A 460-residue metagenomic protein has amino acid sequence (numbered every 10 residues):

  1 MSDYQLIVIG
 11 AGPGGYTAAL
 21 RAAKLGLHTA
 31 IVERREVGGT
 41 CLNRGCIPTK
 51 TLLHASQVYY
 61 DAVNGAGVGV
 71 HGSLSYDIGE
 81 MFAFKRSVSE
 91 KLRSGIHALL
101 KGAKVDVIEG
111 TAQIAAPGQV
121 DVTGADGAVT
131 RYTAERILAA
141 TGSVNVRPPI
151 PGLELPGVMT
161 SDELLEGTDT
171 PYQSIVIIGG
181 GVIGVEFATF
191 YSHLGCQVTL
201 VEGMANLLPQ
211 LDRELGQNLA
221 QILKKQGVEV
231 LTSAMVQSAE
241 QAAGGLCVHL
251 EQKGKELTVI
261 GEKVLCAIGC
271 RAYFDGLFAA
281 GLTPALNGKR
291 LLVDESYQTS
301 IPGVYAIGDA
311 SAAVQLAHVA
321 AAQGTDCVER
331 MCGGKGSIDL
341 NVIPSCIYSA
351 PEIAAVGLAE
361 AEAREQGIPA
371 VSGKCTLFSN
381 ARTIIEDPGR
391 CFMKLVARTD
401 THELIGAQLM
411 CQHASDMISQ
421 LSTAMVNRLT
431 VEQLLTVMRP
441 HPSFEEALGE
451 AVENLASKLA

Functional and structural regions predicted by a protein language model:
M1-G12, Y172-G181: Beta1/beta-strand and adjacent pyrophosphate-binding region of the FAD-binding site in flavoprotein oxidoreductases
S2-Y4, L20-L27, V32-Y172, T199 (+7 more regions): Glycine-rich flavin
I7-G14, A18-R35, T40, I47 (+3 more regions): Flexible, glycine-rich terminal cap/loop adjacent to redox cofactors in electron-transfer oxidoreductases
C46, T141-Q197, V201, V230 (+1 more regions): Glycine-rich dinucleotide-binding loop and its adjacent helix/turn
P48, V120, A272, T299 (+2 more regions): Hydrophobic "anchor" residues
D106-E109, Q113-A125, Y132, G195-E295 (+3 more regions): A Rossmann-like FAD-binding core segment of flavoenzymes
E154-P171, T258-R330: FAD-site-proximal beta/loop scaffold in flavoenzymes
